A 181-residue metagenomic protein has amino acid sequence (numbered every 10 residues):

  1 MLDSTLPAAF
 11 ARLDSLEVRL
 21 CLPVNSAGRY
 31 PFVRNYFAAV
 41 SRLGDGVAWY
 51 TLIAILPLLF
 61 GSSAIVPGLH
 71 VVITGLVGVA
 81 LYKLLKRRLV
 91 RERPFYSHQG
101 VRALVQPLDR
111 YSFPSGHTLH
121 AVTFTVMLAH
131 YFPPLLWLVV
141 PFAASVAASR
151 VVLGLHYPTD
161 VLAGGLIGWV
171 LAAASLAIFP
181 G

Functional and structural regions predicted by a protein language model:
M1-T51, V66, Y82-L108: N-terminal transmembrane-helix/juxtamembrane module of multi-pass inner/ER membrane proteins
A39, A54-I55, V72, V140-A144 (+1 more regions): Residue-level signature of the transmembrane alpha-helical core of multi-pass small-molecule transporters
L43-V47, G68-V72, L135-P141: Alpha-helical transmembrane segments
I53-L81: Interfacial segments of alpha-helical transmembrane regions
P57, Y82-K86, V90, A129 (+1 more regions): Membrane-water interface at transmembrane helix exits
I73-K86, W137-S149: Small-polar-interrupted transmembrane alpha-helices in polytopic inner-membrane proteins
H98-G181: Membrane-embedded catalytic cores of phosphoryl/pyrophosphoryl-handling enzymes
